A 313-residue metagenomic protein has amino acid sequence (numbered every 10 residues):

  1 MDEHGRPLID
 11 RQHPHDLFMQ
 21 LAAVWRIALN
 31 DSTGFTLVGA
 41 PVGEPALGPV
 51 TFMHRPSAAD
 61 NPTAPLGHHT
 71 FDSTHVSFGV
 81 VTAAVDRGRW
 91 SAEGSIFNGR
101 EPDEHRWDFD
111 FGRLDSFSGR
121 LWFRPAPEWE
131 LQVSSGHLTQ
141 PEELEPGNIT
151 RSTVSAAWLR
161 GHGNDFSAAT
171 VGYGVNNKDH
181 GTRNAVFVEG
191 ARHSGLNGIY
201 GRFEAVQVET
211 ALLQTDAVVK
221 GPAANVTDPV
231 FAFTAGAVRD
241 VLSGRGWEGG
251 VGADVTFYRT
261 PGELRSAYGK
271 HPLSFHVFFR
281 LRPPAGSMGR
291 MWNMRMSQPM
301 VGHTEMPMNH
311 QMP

Functional and structural regions predicted by a protein language model:
M1-M19, S135-E145, F166-V188, G195-F233: Outer-membrane beta-barrel translocator/channel fold
M1-W122: Surface-exposed coil loops of outer-membrane beta-barrel proteins
H15-L21, H75-V81, D86-G88, R113-F117 (+5 more regions): Residues that define the transmembrane beta-barrel architecture of outer-membrane proteins
L21-I27, V81-R87, G94, G119-F123 (+6 more regions): Residues on the lipid-exposed face of transmembrane beta-strands in outer-membrane beta-barrel proteins
D31-F35, P45, V85, R89-E93 (+5 more regions): Repeated loop/turn-to-beta-strand initiation elements of outer-membrane beta-barrel proteins
L37-P41, V85, I96-N98, V133-H137 (+6 more regions): Transmembrane beta-barrel strands of outer-membrane/channel proteins
V42-A46, P65, V76, F97-D108 (+9 more regions): Sequence/structural signature of outer-membrane beta-barrel proteins
A235, G269-P313: Outer-membrane beta-barrel "beta-signal"
